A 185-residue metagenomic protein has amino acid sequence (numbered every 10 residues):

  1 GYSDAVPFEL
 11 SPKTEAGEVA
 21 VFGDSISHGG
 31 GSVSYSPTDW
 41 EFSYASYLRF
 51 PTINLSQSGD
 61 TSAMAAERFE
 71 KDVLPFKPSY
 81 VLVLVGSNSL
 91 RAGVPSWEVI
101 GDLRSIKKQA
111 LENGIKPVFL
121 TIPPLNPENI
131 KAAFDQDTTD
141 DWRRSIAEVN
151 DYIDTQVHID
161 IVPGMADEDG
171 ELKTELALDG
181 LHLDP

Functional and structural regions predicted by a protein language model:
Y2-S58, A63, R68-K77: Serine-esterase "nucleophile elbow" of acetyl-processing enzymes
E18-G23, S27, P51-S56, S79-V85 (+3 more regions): Structural recognition of the beta-strand scaffold that forms the well-ordered cores of secreted hydrolase catalytic
I26-S32, N54-G59, N88, A92-S96 (+3 more regions): Second-shell loop/turn segments in exported
S32, P124-P185: Catalytic His-Asp segment of secreted/periplasmic serine-dependent ester chemistry enzymes
S32-P37, S58, S62, A66 (+3 more regions): Solvent-exposed, acidic/flexible segments
S34-Y35, Y44-A45, S62-G101, P123-P127: Oxyanion-hole/transition-state-stabilizing segment in secreted/luminal serine hydrolases and related acyltransferases
K71, E98-E112, R144, E148-Y152: Alpha-helical scaffolding segments of alpha/beta enzyme cores, especially the outer helices of TIM-barrel or partial
L84-L90, K107-I146: Active-site segments of SGNH/GDSL-like serine hydrolases that catalyze O-acetyl group transfer/hydrolysis on lipids
